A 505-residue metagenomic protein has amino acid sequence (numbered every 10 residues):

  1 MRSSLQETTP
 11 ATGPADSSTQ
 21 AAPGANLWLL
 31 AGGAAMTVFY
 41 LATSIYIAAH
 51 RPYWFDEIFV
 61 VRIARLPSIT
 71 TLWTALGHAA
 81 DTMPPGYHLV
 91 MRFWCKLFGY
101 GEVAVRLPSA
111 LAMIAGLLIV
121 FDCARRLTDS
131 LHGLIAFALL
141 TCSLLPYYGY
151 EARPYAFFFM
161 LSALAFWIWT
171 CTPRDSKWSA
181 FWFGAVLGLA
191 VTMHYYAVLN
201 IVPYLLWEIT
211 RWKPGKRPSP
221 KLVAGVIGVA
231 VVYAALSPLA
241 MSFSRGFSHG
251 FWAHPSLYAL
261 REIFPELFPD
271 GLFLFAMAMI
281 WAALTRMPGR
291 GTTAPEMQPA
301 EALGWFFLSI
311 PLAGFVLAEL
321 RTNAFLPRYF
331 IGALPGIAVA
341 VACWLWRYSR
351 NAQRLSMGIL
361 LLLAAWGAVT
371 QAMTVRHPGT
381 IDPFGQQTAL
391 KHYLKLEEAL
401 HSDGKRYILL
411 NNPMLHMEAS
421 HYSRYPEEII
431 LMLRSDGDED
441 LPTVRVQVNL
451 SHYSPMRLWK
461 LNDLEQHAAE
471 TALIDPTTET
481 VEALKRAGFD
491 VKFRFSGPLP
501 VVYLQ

Functional and structural regions predicted by a protein language model:
M1-N26, L362-L363: Short, intrinsically disordered terminal tails adjacent to the first/last structured region
L27-Q505: Terminal, non-globular segments
